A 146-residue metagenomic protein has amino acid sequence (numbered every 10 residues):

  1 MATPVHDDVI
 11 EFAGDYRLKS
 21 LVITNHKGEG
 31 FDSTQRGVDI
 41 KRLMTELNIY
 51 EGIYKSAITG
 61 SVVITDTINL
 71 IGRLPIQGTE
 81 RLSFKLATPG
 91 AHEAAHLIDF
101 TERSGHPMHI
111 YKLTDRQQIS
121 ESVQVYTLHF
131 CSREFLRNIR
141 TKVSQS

Functional and structural regions predicted by a protein language model:
M1-R140: Assembly/oligomerization scaffold segments
S144-S146: Conserved, well-structured core segments that form or line functional sites
